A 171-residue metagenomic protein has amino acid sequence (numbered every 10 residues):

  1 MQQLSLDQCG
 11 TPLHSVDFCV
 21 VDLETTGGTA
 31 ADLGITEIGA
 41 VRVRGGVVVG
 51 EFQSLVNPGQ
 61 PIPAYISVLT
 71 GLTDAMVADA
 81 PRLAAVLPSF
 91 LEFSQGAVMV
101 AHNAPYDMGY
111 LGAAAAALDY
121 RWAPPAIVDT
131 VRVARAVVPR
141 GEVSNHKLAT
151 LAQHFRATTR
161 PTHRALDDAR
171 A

Functional and structural regions predicted by a protein language model:
M1-P125, P139-H163: Conserved non-catalytic scaffold segment of RNase H-like nuclease domains
T25-G27, R132, A171: Short, glycine/acidic-enriched loop or turn micro-motifs at the edges of active sites
V128-P139: Short, flexible loop segments at boundaries between secondary-structure elements
R164-A171: Acidic, divalent-metal-coordinating active-site segment for phosphoryl/phosphodiester hydrolysis, typified by short
